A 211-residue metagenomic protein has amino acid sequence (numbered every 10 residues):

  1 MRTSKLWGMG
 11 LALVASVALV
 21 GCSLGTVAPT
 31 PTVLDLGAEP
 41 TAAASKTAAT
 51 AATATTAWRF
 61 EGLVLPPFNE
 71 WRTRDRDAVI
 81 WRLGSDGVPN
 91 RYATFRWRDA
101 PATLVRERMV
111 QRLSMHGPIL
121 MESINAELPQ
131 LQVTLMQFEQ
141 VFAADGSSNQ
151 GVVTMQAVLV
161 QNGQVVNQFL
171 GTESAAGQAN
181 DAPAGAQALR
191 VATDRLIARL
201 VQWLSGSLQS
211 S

Functional and structural regions predicted by a protein language model:
M1-S23: Sec-dependent bacterial lipoprotein signal peptides
C22-D99, S207-S211: A structural "domain/chain start" motif
L24-L36, Q111, M115-G163, A179: Surface-exposed short loop/turn segments
R59-E61, D75-D77, A93, E127-L131 (+2 more regions): Envelope-exposed proteins and targeting segments
W71, E107-I119, R199, W203-S207: Structured segments of extracytoplasmic/periplasmic soluble domains in secreted or envelope-associated proteins
D86-R96, G163-S210: Short secondary-structure boundary motifs at beta->alpha junctions and helix caps
